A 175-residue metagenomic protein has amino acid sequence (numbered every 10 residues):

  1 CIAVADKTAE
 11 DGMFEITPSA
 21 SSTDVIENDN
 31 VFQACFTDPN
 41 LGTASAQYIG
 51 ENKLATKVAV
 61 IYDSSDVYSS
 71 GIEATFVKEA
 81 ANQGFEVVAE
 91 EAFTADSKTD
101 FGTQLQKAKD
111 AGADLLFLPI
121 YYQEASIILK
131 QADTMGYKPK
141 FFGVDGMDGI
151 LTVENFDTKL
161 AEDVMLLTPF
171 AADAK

Functional and structural regions predicted by a protein language model:
C1, F14-P18, A59-Y62, G112-Y122 (+2 more regions): Periplasmic-binding protein-like
C1-D24, F93-T99, S126: Beta-alpha junction/loop-to-helix N-cap segments that form part of ligand/metal-binding clefts
C1-V4, D24-E27, V67-G71, A125-I127 (+1 more regions): Extracytoplasmic/secreted cell-surface and envelope-processing proteins
E10-E15, E27-V31, K53-V58, N82-V88 (+3 more regions): Loop/turn elements at helix/coil->beta-strand transitions in domains of secreted/extracellular proteins
D11-G50, L166-T168: Extracellular glycoside hydrolase catalytic/binding regions
V31-A92, L115: An alpha-beta-alpha
L41-A44, E91-K107, K175: Structural motif
L129-K175: Extracellular/periplasmic periplasmic-binding protein-like sensory domains
